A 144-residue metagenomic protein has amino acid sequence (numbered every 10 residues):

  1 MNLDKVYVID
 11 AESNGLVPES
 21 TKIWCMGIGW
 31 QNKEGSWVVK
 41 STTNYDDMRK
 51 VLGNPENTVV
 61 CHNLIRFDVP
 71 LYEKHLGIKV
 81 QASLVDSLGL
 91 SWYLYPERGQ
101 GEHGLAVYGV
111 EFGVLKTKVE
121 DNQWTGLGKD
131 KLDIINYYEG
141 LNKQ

Functional and structural regions predicted by a protein language model:
M1-C25: Entry/capping segment at the start of metal-dependent catalytic domains with acidic active-site entry clusters
Y7-V8, D47-R49: RNA/tRNA-interacting regions in translation and RNA-turnover enzymes
V17, W24, N32-Y45, V51 (+1 more regions): Active-site-proximal helix-loop-helix substrate-binding element of RNase H-like nuclease domains
